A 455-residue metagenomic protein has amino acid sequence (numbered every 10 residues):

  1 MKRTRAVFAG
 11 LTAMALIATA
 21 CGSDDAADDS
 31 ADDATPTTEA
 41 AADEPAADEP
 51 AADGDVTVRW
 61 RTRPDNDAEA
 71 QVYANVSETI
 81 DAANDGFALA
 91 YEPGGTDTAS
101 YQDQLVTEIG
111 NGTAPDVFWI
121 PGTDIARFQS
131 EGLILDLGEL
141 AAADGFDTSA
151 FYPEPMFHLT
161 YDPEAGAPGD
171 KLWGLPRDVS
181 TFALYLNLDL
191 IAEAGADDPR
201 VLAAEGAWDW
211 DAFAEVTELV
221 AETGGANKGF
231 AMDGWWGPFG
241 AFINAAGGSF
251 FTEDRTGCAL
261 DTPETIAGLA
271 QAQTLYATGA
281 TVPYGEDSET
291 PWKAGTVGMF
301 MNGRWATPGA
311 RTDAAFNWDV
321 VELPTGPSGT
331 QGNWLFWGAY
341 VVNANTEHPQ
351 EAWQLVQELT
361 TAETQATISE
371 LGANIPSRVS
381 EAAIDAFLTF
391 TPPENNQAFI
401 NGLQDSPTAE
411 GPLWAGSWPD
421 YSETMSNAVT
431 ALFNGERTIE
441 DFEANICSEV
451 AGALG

Functional and structural regions predicted by a protein language model:
A6-A9, C21-L133, A143-S149, P327-S328 (+4 more regions): Conserved N-terminal structural module of periplasmic/extracytoplasmic solute-binding proteins
R63, N75-S77, G237-G248, P263-Q354: Extracytoplasmic/periplasmic substrate-binding proteins
V72, L188, V356-S380, F399: Periplasmic-binding protein-like
A82, A141-A142, D162-G237, S249-Y284 (+4 more regions): Helix-loop-helix "hinge/cap" segment bordering the ligand-binding cleft or interdomain interface
P93-Q104, T123, G206-A212, T281-A294 (+1 more regions): Short helix-initiation/N-cap motifs at beta->coil->alpha
T123-A183, D211, D319-V321, L388-T391 (+1 more regions): Hinge/lid segment of periplasmic solute-binding proteins
A167, E394-E449: C-terminal capping/gating helix-and-loop segments adjacent to ligand/active sites or protein-protein/ligand interfaces
